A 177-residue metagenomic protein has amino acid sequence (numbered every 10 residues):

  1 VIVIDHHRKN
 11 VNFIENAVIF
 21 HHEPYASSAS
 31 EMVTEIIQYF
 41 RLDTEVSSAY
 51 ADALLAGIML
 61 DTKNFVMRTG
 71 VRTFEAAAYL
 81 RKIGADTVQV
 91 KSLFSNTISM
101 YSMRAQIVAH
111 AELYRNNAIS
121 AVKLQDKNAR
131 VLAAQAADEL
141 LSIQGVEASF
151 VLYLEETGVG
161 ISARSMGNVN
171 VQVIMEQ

Functional and structural regions predicted by a protein language model:
I2-I4, V18-H22, A118, F150-L152: Hydrophobic/aromatic beta-strand patches that form the interior of the parallel beta-sheet core in alpha/beta enzyme
I2-V3, V33, V146: Hydrophobic aliphatic residue packing
H6-A77: Short alpha-helices
K63-Q177: Hydrophobic helix-and-loop "lid/oligomerization" segment in the mid-to-C-terminal part of catalytic domains
